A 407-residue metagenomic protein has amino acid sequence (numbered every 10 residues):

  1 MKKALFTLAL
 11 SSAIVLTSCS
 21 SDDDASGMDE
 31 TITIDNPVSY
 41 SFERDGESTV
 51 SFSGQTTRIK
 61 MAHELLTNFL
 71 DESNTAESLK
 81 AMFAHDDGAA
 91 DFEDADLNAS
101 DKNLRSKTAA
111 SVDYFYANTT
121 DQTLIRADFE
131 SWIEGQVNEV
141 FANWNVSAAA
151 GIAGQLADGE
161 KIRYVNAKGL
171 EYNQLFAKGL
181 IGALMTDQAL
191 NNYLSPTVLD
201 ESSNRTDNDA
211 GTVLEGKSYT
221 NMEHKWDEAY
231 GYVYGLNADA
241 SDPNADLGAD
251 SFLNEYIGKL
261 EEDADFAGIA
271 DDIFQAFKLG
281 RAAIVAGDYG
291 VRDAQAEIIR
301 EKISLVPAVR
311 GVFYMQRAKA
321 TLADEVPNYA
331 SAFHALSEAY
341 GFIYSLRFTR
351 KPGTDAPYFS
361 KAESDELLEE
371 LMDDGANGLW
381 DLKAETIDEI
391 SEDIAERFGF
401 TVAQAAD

Functional and structural regions predicted by a protein language model:
M1-A4: Positively charged n-region of N-terminal signal peptides that target proteins for export
F6-S11, A339: Sec-dependent N-terminal signal peptides
V15-S18: C-terminal motif of bacterial Sec signal peptides marking the signal peptidase cleavage site
S20-D23: Bacterial signal peptide processing site
A25-D407: Mature extracytoplasmic or organellar-lumen-exposed domains after removal of signal/transit peptides
